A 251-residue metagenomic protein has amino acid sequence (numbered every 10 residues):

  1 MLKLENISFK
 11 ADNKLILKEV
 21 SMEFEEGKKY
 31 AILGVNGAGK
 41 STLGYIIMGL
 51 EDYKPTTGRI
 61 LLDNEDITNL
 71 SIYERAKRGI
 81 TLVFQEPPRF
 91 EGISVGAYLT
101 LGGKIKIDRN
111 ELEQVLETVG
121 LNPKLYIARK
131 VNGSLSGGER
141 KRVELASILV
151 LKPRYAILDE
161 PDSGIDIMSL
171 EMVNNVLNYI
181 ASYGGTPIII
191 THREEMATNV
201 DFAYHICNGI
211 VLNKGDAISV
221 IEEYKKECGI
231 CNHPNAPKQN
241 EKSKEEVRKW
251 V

Functional and structural regions predicted by a protein language model:
L2, I16-E19: Conserved structural motif at the start of ABC-family nucleotide-binding domains
L33-V35: The feature captures the beta-strand-to-loop junction immediately N-terminal to the Walker
T56-E65: Conserved ABC transporter NBD signature motif
D66-T81: ABC ATPase NBD coupling module
E86, G92-D108: Q-loop/switch helix immediately C-terminal to the Walker
I148-L149: ABC ATPase C-loop
E160-P161: Walker B catalytic motif
I210-H233: Conserved beta-strand-loop-alpha-helix hinge in the C-terminal portion of ABC ATPase nucleotide-binding domains
